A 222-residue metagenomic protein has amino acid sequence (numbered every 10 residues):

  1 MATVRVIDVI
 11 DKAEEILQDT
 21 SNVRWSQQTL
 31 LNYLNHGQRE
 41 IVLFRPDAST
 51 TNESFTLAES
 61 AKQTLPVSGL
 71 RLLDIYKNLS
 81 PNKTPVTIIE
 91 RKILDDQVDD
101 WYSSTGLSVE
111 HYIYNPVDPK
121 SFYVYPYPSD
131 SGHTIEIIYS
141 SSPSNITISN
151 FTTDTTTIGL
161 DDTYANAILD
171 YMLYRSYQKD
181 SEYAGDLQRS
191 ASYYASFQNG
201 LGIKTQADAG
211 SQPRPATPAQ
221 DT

Functional and structural regions predicted by a protein language model:
M1-T222: Glycine-enriched, solvent-exposed interface loops adjoining structured elements
